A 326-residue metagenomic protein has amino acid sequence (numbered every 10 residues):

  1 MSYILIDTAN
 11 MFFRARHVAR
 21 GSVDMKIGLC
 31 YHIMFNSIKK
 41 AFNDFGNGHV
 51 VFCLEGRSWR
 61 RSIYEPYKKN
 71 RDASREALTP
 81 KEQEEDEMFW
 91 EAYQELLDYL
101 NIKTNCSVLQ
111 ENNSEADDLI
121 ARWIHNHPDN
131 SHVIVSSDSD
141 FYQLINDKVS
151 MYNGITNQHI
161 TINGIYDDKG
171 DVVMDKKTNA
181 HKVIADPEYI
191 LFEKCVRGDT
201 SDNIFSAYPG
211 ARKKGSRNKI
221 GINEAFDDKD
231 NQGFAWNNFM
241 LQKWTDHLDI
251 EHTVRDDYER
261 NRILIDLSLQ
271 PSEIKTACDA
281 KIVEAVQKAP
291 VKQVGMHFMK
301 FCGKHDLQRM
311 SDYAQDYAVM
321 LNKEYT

Functional and structural regions predicted by a protein language model:
M1-D98: Domain-level signal for Mg2+-assisted phosphodiester chemistry and nucleotide/NA-binding surfaces in nucleic-acid
R20-G21, N47, A73-H297, F301 (+1 more regions): Extended two-metal-dependent nuclease catalytic cores across DNA- and RNA-processing enzymes
Q293-T326: Long, highly charged low-complexity segments enriched in Glu/Asp and Lys/Arg with interspersed Ser/Thr
